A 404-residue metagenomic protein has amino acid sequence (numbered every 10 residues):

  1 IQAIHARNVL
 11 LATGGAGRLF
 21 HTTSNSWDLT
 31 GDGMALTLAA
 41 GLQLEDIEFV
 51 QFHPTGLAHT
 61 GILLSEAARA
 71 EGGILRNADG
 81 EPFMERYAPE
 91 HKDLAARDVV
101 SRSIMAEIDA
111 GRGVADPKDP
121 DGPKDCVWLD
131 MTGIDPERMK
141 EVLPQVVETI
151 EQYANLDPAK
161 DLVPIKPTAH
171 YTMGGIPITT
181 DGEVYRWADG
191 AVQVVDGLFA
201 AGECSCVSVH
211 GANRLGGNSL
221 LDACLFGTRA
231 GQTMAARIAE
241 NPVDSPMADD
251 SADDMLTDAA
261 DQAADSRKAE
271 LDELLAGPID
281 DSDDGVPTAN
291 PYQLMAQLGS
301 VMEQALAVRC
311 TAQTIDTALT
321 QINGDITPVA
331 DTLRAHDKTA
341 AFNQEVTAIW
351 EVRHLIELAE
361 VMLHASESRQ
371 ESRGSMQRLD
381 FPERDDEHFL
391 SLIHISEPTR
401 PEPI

Functional and structural regions predicted by a protein language model:
I1-N8, V194-V195: Core beta-strand elements of the Rossmann-like FAD/NAD(P) dinucleotide-binding domain in flavoenzyme oxidoreductases
A6-N8, A12-A16, T23, A40 (+10 more regions): Fold-independent oxyanion-binding glycine-rich loops and adjacent beta-strand/coil segments at enzyme active sites
N8-I62, G216-T233: Glycine-rich loop(s) and the adjacent beta-strand/alpha-helix scaffold that form part
L19-T22, E137, H210: A generic structural signal for short coil/turn motifs at secondary-structure boundaries
L36, L42-P164, T233, A239: An anion/pyrophosphate-binding glycine-rich loop and adjacent beta-alpha core in soluble alpha-beta enzymes
R76-E85, P89-L94, V99, S103-I104 (+6 more regions): Glycine- and aromatic-enriched mobile tails/lids
T149-D196: FAD/FMN-dependent oxidoreductases across multiple families
